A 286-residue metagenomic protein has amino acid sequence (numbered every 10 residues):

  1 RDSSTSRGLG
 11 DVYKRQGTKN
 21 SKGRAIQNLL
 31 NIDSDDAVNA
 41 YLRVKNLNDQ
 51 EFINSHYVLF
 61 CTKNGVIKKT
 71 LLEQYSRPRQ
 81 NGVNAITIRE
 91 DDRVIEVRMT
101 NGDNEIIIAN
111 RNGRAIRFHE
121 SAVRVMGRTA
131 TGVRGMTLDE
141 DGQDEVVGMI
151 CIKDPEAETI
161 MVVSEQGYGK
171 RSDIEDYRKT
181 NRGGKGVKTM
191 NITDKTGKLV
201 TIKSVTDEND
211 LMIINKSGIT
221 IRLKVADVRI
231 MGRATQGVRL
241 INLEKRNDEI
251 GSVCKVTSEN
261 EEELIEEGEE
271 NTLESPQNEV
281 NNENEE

Functional and structural regions predicted by a protein language model:
D2-Y13: Single conserved hydrophobic/aromatic residue that forms the stacking wall/gate of nucleotide- or nucleobase-binding
S4, V38-A226: Conserved structured catalytic cores and adjacent interaction surfaces of nucleotide-binding/hydrolyzing enzymes
K14-V38: Acidic (Asp/Glu) and glycine-rich low-complexity loops/linkers that are typically intrinsically disordered
G23, G127-A130, Q143, G232-T235 (+1 more regions): A short, structural micro-pattern
V123, R229-A234, N260: Polar interaction faces of repeat-based domains
V228, I241-N260: Long, low-charge, small-residue-enriched segments that form tightly packed helices used for assembly/packing
G251-E286: Acidic, low-complexity intrinsically disordered tails
